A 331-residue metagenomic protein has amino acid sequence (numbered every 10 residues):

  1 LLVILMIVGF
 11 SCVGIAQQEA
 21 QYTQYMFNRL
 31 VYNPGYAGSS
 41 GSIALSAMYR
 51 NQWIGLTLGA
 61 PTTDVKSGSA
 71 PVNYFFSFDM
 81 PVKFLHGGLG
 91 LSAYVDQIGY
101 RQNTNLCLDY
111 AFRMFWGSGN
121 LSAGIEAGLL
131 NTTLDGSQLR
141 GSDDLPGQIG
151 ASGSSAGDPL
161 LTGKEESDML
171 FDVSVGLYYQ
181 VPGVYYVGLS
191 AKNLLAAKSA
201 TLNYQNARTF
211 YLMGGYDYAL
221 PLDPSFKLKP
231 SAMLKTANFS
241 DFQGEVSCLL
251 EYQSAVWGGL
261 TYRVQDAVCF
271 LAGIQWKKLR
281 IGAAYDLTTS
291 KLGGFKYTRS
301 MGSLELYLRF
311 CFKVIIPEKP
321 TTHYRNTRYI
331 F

Functional and structural regions predicted by a protein language model:
L2-S11: Bacterial N-terminal signal peptides
Q17-F331: Subset of outer-membrane beta-barrel
